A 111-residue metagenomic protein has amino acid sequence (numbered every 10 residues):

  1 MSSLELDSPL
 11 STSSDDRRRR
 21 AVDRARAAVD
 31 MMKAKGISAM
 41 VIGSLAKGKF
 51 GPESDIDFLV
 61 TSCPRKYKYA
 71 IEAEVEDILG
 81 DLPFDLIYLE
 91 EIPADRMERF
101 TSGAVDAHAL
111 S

Functional and structural regions predicted by a protein language model:
M1-V41, A46-P52, T61-S111: Catalytic core of pol beta-like nucleotidyltransferases
